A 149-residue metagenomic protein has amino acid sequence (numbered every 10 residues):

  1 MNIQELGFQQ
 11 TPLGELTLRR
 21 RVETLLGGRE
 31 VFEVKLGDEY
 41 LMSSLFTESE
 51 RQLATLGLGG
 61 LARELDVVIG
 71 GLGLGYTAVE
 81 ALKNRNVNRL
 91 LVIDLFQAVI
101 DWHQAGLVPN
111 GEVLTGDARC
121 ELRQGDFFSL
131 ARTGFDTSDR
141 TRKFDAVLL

Functional and structural regions predicted by a protein language model:
M1-E5, K35-E39, L61, N88-I93: A generic short-segment signal for beta-strand/edge and adjacent turn/coil regions
M1-V31: N-terminal auxiliary segments of SAM/dcSAM-dependent transferases
G7, Y40-L41, G71: Residue-level preference for alpha-helix termini and adjacent loops
T17, E33-K35, V68: Short, conserved beta-strand segments within well-ordered enzyme catalytic domains that often line or immediately flank
R20-V22, L36-D38, L45: Pocket-edge structural micro-motifs
E23-L25, L41, N88: Generic "edge-of-domain/loop-turn" microfeature
G27-M42: A short, structured beta-strand/loop element
T47-L149: The AdoMet/dcAdoMet-binding core of the Class I SAM-like
